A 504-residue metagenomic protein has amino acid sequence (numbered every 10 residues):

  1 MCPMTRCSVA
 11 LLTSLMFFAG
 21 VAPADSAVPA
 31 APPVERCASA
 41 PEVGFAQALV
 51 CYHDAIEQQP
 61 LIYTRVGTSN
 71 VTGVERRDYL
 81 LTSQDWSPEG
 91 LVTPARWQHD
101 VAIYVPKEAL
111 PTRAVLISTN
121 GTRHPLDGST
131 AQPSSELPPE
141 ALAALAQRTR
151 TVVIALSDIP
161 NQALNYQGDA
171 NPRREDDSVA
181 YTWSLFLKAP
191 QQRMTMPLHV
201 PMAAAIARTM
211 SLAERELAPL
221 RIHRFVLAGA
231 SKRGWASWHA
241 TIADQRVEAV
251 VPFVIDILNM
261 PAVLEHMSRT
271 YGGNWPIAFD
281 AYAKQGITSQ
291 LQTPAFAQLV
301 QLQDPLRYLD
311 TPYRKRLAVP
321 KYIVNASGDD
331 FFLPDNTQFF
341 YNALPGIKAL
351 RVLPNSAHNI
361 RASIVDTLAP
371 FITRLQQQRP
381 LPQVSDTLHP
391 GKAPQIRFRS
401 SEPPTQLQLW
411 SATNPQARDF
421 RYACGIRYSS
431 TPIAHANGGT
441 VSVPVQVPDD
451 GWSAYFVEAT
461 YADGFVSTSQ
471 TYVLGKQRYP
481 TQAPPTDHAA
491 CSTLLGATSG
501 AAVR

Functional and structural regions predicted by a protein language model:
V28-P111: Catalytic-loop region of hydrolases
T93-D169: Short, surface-exposed "cap/lid" segments of acyl-processing enzymes
H124-S134, R150-A204, I257-G273: Cap/lid segment of the alpha/beta-hydrolase catalytic domain
K188-S231, V247: Gly/Ser-rich "nucleophile elbow"/oxyanion-hole loop immediately N-terminal to the catalytic nucleophile in hydrolases
G229-H239: Glycine-rich nucleophile elbow surrounding the catalytic serine of serine-hydrolase chemistry
H239-L291, R351-P354, I360-S363: Hydrolase active-site cap/lid region
P294-S356, S400-L407, Q416: Serine-hydrolase catalytic core
P370-S411, S430-G439, P444-Q446: Surface beta-strand/loop "capping" patches
